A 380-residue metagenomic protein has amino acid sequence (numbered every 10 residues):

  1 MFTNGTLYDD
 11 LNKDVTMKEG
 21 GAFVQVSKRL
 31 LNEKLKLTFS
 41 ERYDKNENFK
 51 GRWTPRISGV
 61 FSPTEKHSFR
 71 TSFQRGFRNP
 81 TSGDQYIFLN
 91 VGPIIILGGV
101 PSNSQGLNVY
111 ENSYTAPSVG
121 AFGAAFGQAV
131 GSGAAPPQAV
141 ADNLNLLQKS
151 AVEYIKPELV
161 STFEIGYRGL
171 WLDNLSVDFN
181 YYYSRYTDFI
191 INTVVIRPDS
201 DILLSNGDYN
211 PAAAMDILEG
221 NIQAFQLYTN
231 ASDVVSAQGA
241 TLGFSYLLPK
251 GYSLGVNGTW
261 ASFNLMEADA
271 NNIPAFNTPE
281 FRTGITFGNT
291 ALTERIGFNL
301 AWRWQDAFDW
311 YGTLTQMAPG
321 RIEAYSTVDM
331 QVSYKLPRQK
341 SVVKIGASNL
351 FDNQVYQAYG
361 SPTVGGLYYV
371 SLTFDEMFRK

Functional and structural regions predicted by a protein language model:
M1, F39-Y43, T71-R75, D84 (+5 more regions): Transmembrane beta-barrel strands of outer-membrane/channel proteins
G5-D14, S40-K45, K149-E153, T162 (+5 more regions): Extracellular loop and loop/strand-boundary signature of outer-membrane beta-barrel proteins
G5-K18, T54-S58, Y86-I94, T193-L203 (+4 more regions): Flexible, surface-exposed loop regions and adjacent strand-edge segments of Gram-negative outer-membrane beta-barrel
K13-V60, F244-W260: Surface-exposed extracellular loop regions of Gram-negative outer-membrane beta-barrel proteins
D14-G20, G51-W53, L159-F163, V234-Q238 (+3 more regions): Residues that define the transmembrane beta-barrel architecture of outer-membrane proteins
L30-E33, L170, N174-T313, S371-R379: Gram-negative outer-membrane beta-barrel transporters
S62, S102-A224: Membrane-embedded beta-barrel scaffold of Gram-negative outer-membrane proteins
F77-R78, N90, R185-D188, R295 (+1 more regions): C-terminal beta-signal and adjacent terminal beta-strands/loops of Gram-negative outer-membrane beta-barrel proteins
